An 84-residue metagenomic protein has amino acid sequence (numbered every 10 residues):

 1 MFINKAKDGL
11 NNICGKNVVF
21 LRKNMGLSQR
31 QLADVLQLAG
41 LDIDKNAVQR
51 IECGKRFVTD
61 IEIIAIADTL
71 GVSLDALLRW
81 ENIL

Functional and structural regions predicted by a protein language model:
M1-M25: A short, Lys/Arg-rich alpha-helix, primarily the initiator
F2-G9, D68, A76-L84: Short, charged recognition helix plus adjacent turn of helix-turn-helix-like nucleic-acid-binding domains
N17, A47-R50, A76: Residue-level recognition of specific faces of alpha-helices
V18, Q29, K45, D60-I63: Helix-turn-helix DNA-binding elements, focusing on the entry/boundary residues of the two helices that contact DNA
G26-R50: Short alpha-helical DNA-recognition segment
L36, E52, E62, E81: DNA major-groove recognition helix of helix-turn-helix
K55, T59-A76: DNA major-groove recognition helix of helix-turn-helix/homeodomain DNA-binding modules
